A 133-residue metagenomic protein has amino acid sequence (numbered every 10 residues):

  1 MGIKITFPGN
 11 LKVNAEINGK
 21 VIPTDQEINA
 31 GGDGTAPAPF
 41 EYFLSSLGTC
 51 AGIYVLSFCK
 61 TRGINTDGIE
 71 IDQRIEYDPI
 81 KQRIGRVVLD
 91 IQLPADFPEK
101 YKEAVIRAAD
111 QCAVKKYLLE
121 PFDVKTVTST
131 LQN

Functional and structural regions predicted by a protein language model:
M1-S45, V55-N133: Extended beta-strand/beta-hairpin segments
C50-A51: Alpha-helical metal-binding/catalytic segments enriched in His/Glu/Asp
